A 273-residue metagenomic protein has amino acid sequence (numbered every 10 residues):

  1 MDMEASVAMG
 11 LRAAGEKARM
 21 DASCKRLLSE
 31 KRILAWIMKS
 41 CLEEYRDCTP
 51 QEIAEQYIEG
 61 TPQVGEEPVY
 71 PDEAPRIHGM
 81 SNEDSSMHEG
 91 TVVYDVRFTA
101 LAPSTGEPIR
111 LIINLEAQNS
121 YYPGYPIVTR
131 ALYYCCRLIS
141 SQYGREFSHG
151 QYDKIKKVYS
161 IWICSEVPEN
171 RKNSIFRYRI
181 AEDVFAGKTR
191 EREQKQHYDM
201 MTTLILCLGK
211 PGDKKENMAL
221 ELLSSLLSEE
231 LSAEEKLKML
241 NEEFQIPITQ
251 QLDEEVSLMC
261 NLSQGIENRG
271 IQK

Functional and structural regions predicted by a protein language model:
M1-K273: Elongated, amphipathic alpha-helical interaction scaffolds
